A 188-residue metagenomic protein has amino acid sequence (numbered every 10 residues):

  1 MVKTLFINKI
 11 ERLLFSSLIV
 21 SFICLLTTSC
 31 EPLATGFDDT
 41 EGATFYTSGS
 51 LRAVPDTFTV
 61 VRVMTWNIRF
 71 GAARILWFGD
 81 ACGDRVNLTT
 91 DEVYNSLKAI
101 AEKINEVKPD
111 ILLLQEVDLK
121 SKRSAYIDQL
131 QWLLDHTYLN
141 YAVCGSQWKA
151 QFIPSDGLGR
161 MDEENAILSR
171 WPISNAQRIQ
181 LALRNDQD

Functional and structural regions predicted by a protein language model:
M1-R12: N-terminal secretory signal peptides that target proteins for export/translocation
R12, K108-D110, I173: Solvent-exposed, well-ordered amphipathic alpha-helical segments that flank/support binding or catalytic loops
L14-S16, R52: Hydrophobic alpha-helical segments, principally membrane-spanning helices and signal/leader peptides
S16-T27: Bacterial N-terminal signal peptides
T27-D162: N-terminal, active-site-proximal structural segment of metallo-dependent hydrolase catalytic domains
I167, W171-D188: Active-site catalytic loop in hydrolytic enzyme cores
